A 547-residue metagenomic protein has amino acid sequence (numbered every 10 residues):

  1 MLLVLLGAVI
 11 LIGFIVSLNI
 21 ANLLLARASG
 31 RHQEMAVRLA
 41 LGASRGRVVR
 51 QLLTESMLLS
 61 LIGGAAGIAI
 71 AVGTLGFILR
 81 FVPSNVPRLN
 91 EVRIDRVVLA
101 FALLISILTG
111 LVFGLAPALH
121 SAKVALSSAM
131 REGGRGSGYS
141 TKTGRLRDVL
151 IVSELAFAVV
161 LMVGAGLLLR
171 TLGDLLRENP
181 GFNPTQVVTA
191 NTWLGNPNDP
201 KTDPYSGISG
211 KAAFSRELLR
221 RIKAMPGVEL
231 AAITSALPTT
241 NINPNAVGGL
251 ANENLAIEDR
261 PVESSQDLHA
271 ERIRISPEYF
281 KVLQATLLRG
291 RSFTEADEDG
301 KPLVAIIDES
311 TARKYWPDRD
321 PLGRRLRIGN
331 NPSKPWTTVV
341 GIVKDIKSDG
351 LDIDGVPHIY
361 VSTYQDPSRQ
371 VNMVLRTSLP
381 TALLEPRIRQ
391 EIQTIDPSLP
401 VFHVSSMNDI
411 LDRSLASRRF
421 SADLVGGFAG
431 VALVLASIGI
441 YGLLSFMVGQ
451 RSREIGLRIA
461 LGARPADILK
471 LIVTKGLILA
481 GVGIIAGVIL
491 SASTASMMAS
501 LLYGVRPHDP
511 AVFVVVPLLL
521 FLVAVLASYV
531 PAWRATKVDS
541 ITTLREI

Functional and structural regions predicted by a protein language model:
M1-L11, S29-H32, T74-L104, R135-I151 (+7 more regions): Membrane-helix entry/capping segments
M1-L3, G164, D199-K201, I208 (+2 more regions): Mid-to-C-terminal secondary-structure elements that act as membrane-proximal/extracytoplasmic interface segments
G7-S17, L108-V112, V159, A190 (+2 more regions): Hydrophobic transmembrane alpha-helices
V16-G63, K123-S137, I438-L479, K537-R545: Intracellular coupling helices
A21, M57-A129, L167-T171, T474-T536: Small-residue-rich transmembrane alpha-helices
L23-L24, R38-A40, Q51, F81 (+17 more regions): Amphipathic alpha-helical segments that mediate coupling or scaffolding at interfaces
L24-R50, T54, T74-D199, I541-I547: Alpha-helical transmembrane segments of integral membrane proteins
